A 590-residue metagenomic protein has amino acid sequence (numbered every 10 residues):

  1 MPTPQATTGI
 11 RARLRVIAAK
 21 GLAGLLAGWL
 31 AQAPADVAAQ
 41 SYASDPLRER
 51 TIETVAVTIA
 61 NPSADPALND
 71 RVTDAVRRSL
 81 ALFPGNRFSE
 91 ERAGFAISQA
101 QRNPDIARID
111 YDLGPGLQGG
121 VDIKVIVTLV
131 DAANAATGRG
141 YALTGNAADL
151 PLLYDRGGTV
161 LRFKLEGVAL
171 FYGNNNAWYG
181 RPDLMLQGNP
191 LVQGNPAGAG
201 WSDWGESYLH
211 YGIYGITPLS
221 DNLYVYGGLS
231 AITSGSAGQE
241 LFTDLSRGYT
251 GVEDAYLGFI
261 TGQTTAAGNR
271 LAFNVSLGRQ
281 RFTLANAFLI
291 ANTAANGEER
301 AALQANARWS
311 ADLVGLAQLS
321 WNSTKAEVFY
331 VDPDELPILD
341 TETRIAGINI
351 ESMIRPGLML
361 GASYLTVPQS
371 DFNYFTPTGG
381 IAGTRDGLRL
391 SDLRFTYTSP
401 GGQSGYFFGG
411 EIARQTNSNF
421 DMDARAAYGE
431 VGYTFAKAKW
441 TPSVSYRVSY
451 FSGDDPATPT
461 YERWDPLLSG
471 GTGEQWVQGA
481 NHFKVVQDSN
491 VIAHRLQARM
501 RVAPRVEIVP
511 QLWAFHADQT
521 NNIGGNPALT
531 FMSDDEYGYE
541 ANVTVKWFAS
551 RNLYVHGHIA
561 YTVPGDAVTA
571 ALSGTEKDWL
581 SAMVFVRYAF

Functional and structural regions predicted by a protein language model:
P2-T3, L14, A31-Y224, V444: N-terminal periplasmic/intermembrane-space "pro-region" immediately following the signal or transit peptide
D110, V160-E166, N222-G228, A272-S276 (+9 more regions): Residue-level detector of the transmembrane beta-barrel scaffold of outer-membrane proteins
A135-Y141, V168-A197, G238-T250, T264-I354 (+3 more regions): Surface-exposed coil loops of outer-membrane beta-barrel proteins
G140-F163, Y214-G227, I260-V275, A317 (+6 more regions): Short loop/turn motifs that connect adjacent beta-strands in outer-membrane beta-barrel proteins
G167-N175, L229-G235, L277-T283, W321-S323 (+7 more regions): Transmembrane beta-strands of outer-membrane beta-barrel pores
P182-L209, Y214-F273, F288-I290, S418 (+4 more regions): Surface-exposed loop and membrane-interface regions of Gram-negative outer-membrane beta-barrel proteins
F375, E411-A413, D421-R501, R505-L512 (+3 more regions): Extracellular/periplasmic loop regions
V543, K577-F590: Outer-membrane beta-barrel "beta-signal"
